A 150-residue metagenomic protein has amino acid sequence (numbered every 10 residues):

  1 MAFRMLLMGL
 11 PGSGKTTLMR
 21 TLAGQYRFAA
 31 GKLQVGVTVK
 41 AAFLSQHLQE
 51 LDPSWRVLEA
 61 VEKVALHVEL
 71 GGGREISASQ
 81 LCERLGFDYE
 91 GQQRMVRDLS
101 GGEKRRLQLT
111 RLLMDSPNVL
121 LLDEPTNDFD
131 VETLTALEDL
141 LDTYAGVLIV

Functional and structural regions predicted by a protein language model:
M1-V150: ABC ATP-binding cassette signature C-motif
